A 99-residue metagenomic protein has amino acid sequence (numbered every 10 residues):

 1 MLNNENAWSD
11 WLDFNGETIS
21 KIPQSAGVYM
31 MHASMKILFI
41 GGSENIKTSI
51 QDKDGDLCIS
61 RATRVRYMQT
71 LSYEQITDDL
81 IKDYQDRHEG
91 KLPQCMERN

Functional and structural regions predicted by a protein language model:
M1-T48, D52, L71-D83, N99: GIY-YIG nuclease catalytic motif and its immediate N-terminal context
T48, D56-R61: Cytochrome P450 catalytic domain signature, combining two hallmark sequence patches
D54, C58, I81-H88: Generic secondary-structure transition motif, activating predominantly at the C-termini of alpha-helices
S60-E74: Basic nucleic-acid-binding interfaces
R87-N99: Coupling/hinge elements of helicase-like and P-loop NTPase modules
